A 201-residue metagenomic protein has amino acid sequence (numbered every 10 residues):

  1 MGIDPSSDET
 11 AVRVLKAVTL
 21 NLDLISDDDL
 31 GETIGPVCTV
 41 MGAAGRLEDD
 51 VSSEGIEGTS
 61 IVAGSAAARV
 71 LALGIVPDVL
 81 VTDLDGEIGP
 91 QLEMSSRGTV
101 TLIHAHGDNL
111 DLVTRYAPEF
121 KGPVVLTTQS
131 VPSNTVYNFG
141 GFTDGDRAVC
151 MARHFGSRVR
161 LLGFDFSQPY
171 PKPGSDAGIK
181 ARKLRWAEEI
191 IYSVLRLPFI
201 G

Functional and structural regions predicted by a protein language model:
M1-C38, E48-V51, Y170-G201: N-terminal donor/sugar-recognition subdomains of glycan-related enzymes, prototypically the membrane-proximal stem
L20, L30-I34, G58-T59, S65-F155: Acidic/Gly/His-enriched mid-domain segments of enzyme catalytic cores or analogous surface patches that mediate
V37-A44, T59-I61: Short, hydrophobic/glycine-enriched beta-strand segments
V40-G45, G140-D144, R158-K172: Glycine-rich anion-binding loop/nest that anchors nucleotide
A44-D49, G55: Short, contiguous, helix-prone interaction/anchoring segments in small proteins
P118, G122, H154-S157, E189-F199: Generic secondary-structure signature for well-ordered alpha-helical cores
L126, R160-G163, F199-G201: A structural signal for short, well-ordered beta-strand segments and their strand-loop junctions that often border
